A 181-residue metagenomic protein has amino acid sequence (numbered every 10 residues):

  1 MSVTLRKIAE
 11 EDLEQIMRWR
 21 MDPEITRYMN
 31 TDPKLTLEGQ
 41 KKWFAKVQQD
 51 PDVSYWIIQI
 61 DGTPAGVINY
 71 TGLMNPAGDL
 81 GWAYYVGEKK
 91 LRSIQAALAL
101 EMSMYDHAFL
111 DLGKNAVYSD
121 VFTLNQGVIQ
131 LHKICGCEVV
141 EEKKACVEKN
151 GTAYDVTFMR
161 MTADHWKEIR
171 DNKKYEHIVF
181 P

Functional and structural regions predicted by a protein language model:
M1-T4, I8-Q15, D22, D61-P181: Acyl-donor (CoA/ACP) binding surface of acyl/acetyltransferases
E10-M17, L37, K41, A45: An amphipathic alpha-helix signature
L13, E24-I25, D52-V53: Generic structural signal for secondary-structure transition and capping sites
R20, M29, V47-Q48: Hydrophobic residues in alpha-helical segments
E24-K42: Conserved GNAT-fold acetyl-CoA-binding loop/helix
R27-M29, Y55-W56, I169-R170: Short, hydrophobic secondary-structure boundary micro-motifs
A45-I57, G66: A short helix-loop-beta-strand connector motif used in the catalytic cores of GNAT acetyltransferases and, in some
